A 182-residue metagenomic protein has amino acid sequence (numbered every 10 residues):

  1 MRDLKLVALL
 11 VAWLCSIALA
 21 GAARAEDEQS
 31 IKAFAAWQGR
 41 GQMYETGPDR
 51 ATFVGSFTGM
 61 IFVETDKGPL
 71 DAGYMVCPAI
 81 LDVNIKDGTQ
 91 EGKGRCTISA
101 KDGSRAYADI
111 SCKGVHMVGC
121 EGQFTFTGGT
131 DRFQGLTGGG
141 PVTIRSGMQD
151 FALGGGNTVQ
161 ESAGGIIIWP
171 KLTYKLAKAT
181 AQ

Functional and structural regions predicted by a protein language model:
M1-L6: N-terminal secretory signal peptides that target proteins for export/translocation
A8-A18: Bacterial N-terminal signal peptides
R24-Q182: Beta-strand-enriched cores of mature, soluble protein domains
